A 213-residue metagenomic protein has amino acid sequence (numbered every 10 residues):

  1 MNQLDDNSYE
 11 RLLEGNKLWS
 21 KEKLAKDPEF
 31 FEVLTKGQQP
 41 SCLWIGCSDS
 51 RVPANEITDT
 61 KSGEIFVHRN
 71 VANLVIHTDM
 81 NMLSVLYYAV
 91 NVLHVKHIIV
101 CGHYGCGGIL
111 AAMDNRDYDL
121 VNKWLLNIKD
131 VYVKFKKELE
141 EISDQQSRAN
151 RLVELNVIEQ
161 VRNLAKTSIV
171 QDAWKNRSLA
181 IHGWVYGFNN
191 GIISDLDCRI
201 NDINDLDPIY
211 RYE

Functional and structural regions predicted by a protein language model:
M1-P40, A72-K96, G107-E213: Divalent-metal-activated hydrolytic enzyme cores
K23-E64: N-terminal short beta-loop-beta anion/metal-coordinating cradle
I45-C47, R69, I99-H103, H182-G187: Short beta-strand segments
D49-R51, H103-G108: Gly/Ser/Thr-rich loops at beta-strand to alpha-helix junctions that form or flank small-molecule/cofactor-binding
S62-N73: Glycine/charged-rich beta-loop-alpha catalytic/anionic-binding loops adjacent to active sites
